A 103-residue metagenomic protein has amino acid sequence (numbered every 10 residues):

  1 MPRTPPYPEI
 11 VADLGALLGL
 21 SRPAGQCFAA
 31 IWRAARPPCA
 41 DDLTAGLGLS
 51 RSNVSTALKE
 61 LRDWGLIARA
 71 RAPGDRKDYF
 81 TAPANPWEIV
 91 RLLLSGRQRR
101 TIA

Functional and structural regions predicted by a protein language model:
R3-L17: Short, Lys/Arg-enriched N-terminal segment that forms or immediately precedes the first helix of a structured domain
L17-P23, C39, A72-L93: Short, cationic-aromatic polyanion-contact patches
Q26-A29: Pre-recognition alpha-helix immediately N-terminal to the DNA-recognition helix within helix-turn-helix or winged-helix
R36-D42: Short acidic, hydrophobic short linear motifs in intrinsically disordered regions
D42-G48, L61: A short acidic, leucine-rich amphipathic alpha-helix
S52: Key DNA-contact positions within bacterial/archaeal DNA-binding proteins
G65: Glycine-centered, phosphate/nucleic-acid-interacting loop/turn motifs that mediate DNA/RNA or nucleotide
R69: Short beta-strand "wing" residues that participate in macromolecule-binding interfaces
